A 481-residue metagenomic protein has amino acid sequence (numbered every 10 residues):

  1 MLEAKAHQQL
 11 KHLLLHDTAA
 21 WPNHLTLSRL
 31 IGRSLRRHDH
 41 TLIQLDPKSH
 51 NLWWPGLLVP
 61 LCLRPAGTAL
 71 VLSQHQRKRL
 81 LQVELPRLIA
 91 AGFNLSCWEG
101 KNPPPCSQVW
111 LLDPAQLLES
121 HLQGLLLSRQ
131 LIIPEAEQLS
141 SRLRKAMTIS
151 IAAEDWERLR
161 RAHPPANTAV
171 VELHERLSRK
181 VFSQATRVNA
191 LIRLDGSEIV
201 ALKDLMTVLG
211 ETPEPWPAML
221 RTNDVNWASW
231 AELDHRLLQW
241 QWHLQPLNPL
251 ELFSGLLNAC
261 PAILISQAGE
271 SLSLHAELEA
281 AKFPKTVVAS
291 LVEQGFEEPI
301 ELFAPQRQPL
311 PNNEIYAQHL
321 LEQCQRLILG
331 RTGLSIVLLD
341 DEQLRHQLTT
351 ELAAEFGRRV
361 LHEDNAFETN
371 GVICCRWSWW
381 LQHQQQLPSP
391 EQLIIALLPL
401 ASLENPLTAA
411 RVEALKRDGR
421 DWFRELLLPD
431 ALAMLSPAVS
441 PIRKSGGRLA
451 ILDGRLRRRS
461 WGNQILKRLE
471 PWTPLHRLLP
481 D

Functional and structural regions predicted by a protein language model:
L2-D46, S128-R129, E135-A354, R455-Q464 (+1 more regions): Conserved coupling segment at the C-terminus of the helicase ATP-binding
N23-T26, H40-L95, D341: Conserved Walker A/P-loop ATP-binding site and its immediately adjacent core in helicase/helicase-like ATPase domains
A66-G67, L127-S128, C260, P299 (+2 more regions): Short glycine-/polar-rich loops that comprise or flank the Walker A/P-loop and associated switch/sensor motifs
L70-V71, V109-D113, Q130-I133, P261-S266 (+3 more regions): Structural recognition of the conserved hydrophobic beta-strand(s) that form the central parallel beta-sheet of P-loop
L72, I89-K101, K285-A289, I336 (+2 more regions): Conserved RecA-like helicase motor-core motifs
K78-L81, E119-H121, L139-R142, S271-L274 (+4 more regions): Switch/connector loops and helix/strand junctions flanking conserved nucleotide-binding motifs in nucleotide-processing
W98-L143, V372-L387: Conserved RecA-like ASCE ATPase "motif II neighborhood" in helicase/translocase motors
Q308, V372-R459: Conserved RecA-like P-loop NTPase helicase motor core
